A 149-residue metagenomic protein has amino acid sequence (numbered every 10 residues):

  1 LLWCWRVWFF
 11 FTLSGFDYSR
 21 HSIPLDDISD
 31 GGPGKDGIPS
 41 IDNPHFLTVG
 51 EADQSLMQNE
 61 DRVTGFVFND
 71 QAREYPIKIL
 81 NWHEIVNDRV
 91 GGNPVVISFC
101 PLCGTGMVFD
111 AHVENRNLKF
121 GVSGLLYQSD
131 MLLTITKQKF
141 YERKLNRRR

Functional and structural regions predicted by a protein language model:
L1-R149: Intrinsically disordered, flexible peripheral segments
